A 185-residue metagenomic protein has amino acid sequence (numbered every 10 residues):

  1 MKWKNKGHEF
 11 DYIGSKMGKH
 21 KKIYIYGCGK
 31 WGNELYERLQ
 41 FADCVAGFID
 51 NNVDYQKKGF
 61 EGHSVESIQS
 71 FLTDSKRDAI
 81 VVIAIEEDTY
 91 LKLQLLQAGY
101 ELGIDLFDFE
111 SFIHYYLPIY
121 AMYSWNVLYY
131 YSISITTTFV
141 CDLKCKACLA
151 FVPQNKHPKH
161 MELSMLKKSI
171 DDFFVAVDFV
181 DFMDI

Functional and structural regions predicted by a protein language model:
M1-M122: Hydrophobic, well-ordered beta-alpha structural blocks that scaffold small-molecule cofactor pockets
L117-I185: Conserved alpha-helical substructure of the radical SAM core
